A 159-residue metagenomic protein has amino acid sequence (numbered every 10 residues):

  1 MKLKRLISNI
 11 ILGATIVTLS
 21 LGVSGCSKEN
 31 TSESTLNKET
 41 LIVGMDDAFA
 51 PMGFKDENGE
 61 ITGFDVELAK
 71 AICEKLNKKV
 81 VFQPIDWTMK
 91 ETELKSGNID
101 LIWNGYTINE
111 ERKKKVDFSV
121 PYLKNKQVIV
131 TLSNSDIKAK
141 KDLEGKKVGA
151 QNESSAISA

Functional and structural regions predicted by a protein language model:
K2-I11: Bacterial N-terminal signal peptides that target proteins for export
L12-L19: Sec-dependent N-terminal signal peptides
L21-G25: C-terminal motif of bacterial Sec signal peptides marking the signal peptidase cleavage site
S27-E29: Bacterial signal peptide processing site
S34-G105: Extracytoplasmic small-molecule ligand-binding "clamshell" domains of the periplasmic binding protein/Venus flytrap
D47-A50, I61-E74, Y106, K126-A159: Bilobed "Venus flytrap"/periplasmic-binding protein-like clamshell domains and structurally analogous long
A50-K55, E111-R112, S158: Short, solvent-exposed loop/turn elements at domain surfaces
K70, K79-D142: Acidic, polar ligand-binding/catalytic clefts
